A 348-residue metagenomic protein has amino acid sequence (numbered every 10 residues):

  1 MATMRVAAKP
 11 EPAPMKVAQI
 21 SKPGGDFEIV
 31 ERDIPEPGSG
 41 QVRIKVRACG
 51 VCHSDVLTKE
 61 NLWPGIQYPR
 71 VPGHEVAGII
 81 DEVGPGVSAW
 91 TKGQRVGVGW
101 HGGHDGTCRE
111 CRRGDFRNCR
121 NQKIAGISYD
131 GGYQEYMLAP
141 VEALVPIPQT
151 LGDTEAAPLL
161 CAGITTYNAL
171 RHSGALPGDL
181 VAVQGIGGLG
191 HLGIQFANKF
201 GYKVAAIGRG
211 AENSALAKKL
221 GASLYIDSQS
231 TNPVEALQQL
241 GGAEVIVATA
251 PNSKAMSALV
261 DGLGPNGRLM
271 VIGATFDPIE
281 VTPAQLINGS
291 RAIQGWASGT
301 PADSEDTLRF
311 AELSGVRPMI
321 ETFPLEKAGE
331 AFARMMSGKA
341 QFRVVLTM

Functional and structural regions predicted by a protein language model:
M1-A77, A139, T347: Short N-terminal strand-loop motif that marks the start of NAD(P)H/FAD-dependent oxidoreductase cofactor-binding domains
A2-M15, K199, S257, P301-M348: C-terminal hydrophobic helical "lid"/dimerization subdomain of Rossmann-like NAD(P)H-dependent oxidoreductases
P35-C49, L62-R109, A143, P148-L151: Glycine-rich beta-strand-centered segment in the early N-terminal region that forms part of a ligand/cofactor-binding
A89, G103-Q184, K219: NAD(P)H dinucleotide-binding glycine-rich loop of Rossmann-like/cofactor-binding domains, especially the beta1-alpha1
V96, Q149-E235: Mid-domain Rossmann-like dinucleotide-binding core that forms the NAD(H)/NADP(H) cofactor-binding site
G97, E244-V247: N-terminal Rossmann-like NAD(P) cofactor-binding module of classical short-chain dehydrogenase/reductase
Y202, A250-T322, M348: Glycine-rich phosphate-binding loop and adjacent beta-alpha segment of Rossmann(oid) nucleotide-cofactor-binding
A236-E244: A short acidic, Gly/Pro-enriched loop at the edge of an enzyme's catalytic core that lines a small-molecule cofactor
